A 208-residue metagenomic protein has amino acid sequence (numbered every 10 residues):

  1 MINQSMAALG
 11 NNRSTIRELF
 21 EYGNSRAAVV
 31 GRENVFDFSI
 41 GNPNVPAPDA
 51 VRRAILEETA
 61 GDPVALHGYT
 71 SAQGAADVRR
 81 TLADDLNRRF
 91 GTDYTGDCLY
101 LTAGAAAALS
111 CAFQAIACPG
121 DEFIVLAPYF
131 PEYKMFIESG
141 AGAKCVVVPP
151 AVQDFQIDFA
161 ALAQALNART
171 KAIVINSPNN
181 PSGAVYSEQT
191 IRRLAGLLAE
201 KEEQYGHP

Functional and structural regions predicted by a protein language model:
I2, M6-G104, C111: N-terminal small-domain helix-loop-helix segment of the aminotransferase-like
P63-H207: Conserved core of the PLP fold type I
